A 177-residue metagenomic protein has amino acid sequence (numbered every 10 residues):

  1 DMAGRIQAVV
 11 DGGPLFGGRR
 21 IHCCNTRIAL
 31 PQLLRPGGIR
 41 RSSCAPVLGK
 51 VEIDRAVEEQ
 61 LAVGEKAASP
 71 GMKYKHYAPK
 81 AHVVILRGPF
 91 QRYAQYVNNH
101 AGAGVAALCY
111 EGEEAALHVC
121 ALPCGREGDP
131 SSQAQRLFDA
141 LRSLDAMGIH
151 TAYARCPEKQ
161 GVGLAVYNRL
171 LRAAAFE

Functional and structural regions predicted by a protein language model:
D1-E177: Active-site-adjacent structural elements in enzyme catalytic cores
